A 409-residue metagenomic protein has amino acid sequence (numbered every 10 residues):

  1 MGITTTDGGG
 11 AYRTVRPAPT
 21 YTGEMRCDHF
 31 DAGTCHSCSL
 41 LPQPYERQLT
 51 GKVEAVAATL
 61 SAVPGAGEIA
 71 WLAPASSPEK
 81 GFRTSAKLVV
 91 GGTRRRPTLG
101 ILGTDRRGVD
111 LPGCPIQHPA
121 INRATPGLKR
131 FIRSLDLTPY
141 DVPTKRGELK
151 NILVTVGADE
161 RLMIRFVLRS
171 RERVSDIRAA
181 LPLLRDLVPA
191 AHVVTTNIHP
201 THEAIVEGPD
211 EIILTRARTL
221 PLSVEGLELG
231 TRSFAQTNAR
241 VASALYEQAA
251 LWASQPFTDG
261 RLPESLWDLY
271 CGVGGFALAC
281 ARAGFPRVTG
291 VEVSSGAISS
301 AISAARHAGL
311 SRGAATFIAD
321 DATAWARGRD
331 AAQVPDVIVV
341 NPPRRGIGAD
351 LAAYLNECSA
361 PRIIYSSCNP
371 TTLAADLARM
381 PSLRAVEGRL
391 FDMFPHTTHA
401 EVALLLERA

Functional and structural regions predicted by a protein language model:
G2-P17, R173-R178, P182-A409: Rossmann-like S-adenosyl-L-methionine
R16-E24, H36-R146, G157-D159, R171-E172: Extended interfacial segments that mediate partner engagement and assembly in macromolecular machines
C27-F30, C35-S39, C368: Short cysteine clusters
C38, A86, I152, V194 (+1 more regions): A residue-level signal for conserved active-site and pocket-lining positions in enzyme catalytic cores
S77-R83, E148-N151, W267, V273: Feature of Fe-S/electron-transfer and energy-metabolism proteins that preferentially highlights extended coupling
T84, L162, P263-E264: Nucleotide donor/acceptor-binding cores
A86-V90, I152-V154, L222, L406: A structural signal for short hydrophobic beta-strand segments in well-ordered beta-sheet cores
G91, V154, E160-R169, G226-G230: Short, aliphatic-rich beta-strand segments
